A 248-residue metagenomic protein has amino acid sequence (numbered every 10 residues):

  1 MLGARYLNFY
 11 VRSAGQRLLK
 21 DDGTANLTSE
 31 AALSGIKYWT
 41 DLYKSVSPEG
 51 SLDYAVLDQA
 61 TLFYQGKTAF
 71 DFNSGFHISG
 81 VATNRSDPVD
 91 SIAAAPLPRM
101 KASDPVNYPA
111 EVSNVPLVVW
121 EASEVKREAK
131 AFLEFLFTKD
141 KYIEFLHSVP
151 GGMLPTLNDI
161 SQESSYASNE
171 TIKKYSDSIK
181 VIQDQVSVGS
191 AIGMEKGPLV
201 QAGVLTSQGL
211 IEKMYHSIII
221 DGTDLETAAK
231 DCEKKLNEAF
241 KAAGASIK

Functional and structural regions predicted by a protein language model:
M1, G75-F76: Short secondary-structure boundary segments
M1-A25, A31, T68: Extracytoplasmic/periplasmic solute-binding protein
D22-D53, A93, L97: Glycine-centered hinge/linker elements that transmit conformational signals in sensory and ligand-binding systems
S51-Q65: Short helix-initiation/N-cap motifs at beta->coil->alpha
Q65-S74: Alpha-to-beta junction loops
H77-P88, M100-G209, I247: C-terminal lobe and pocket-closing loops of periplasmic/extracytoplasmic Venus-flytrap solute-binding proteins
H216-K230: Short, charged, surface-exposed loops that flank catalytic or proteolytic processing sites
T227-K230, K234-K248: Short, low-complexity disordered leader/linker segments with a strong preference for bacterial N-terminal type II
